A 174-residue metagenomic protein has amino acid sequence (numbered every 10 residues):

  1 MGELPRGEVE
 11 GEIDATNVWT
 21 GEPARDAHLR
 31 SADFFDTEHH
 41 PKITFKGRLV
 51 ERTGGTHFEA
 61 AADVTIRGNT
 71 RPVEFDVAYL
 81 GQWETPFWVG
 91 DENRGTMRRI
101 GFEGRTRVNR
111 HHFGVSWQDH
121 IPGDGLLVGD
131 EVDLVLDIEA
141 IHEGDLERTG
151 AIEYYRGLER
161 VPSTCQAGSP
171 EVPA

Functional and structural regions predicted by a protein language model:
M1-C165, E171-A174: Low-complexity, acidic/polar, glycine-enriched regions of mature
